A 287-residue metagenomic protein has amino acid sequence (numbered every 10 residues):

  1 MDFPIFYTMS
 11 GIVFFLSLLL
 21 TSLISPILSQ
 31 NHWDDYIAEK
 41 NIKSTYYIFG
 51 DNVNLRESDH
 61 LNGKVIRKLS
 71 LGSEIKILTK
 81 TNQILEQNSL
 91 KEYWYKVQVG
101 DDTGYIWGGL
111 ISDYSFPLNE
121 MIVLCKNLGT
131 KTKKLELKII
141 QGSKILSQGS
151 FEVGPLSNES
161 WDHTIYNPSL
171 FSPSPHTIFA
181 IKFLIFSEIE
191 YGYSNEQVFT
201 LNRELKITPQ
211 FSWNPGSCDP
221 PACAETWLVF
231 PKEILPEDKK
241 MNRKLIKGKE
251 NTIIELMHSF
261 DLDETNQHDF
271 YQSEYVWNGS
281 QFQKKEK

Functional and structural regions predicted by a protein language model:
F3-F14: Bacterial N-terminal signal peptides that target proteins for export
V13-L23: Bacterial N-terminal signal peptides
I27-S29: Boundary at the C-terminal end of the N-terminal hydrophobic targeting segment
N31-L90: Beta-loop motif signature
N31-N41, K91-G129, T200-R203, I207-P209: Boundary regions of SH3-family modules and the immediately adjacent low-complexity/disordered segments in eukaryotic
I66, L85-S89, K96, K126-T130 (+2 more regions): Short consensus segments that form the blades of beta-propeller domains, in both extracellular/periplasmic
D113-I165, F282, K287: Terminal domain-start segments
I165-I178, K182-V198, K206-K287: Short aromatic loop motif centered on NTY/YTY
